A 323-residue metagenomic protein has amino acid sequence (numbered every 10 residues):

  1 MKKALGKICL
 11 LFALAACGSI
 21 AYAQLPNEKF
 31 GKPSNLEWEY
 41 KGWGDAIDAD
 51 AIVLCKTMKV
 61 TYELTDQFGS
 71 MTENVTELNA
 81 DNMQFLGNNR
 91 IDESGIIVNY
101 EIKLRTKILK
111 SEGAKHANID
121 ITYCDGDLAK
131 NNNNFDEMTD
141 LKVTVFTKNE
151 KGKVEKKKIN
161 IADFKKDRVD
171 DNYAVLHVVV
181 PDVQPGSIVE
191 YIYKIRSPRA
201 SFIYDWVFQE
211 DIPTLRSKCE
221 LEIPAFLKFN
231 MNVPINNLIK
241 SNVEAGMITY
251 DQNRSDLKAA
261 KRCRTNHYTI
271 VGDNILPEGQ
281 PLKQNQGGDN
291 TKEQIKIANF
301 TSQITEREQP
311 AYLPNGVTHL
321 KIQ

Functional and structural regions predicted by a protein language model:
M1-P26: Bacterial Sec-dependent N-terminal signal peptides
Q24-I322: Beta-strand-rich, non-transmembrane domain signature
